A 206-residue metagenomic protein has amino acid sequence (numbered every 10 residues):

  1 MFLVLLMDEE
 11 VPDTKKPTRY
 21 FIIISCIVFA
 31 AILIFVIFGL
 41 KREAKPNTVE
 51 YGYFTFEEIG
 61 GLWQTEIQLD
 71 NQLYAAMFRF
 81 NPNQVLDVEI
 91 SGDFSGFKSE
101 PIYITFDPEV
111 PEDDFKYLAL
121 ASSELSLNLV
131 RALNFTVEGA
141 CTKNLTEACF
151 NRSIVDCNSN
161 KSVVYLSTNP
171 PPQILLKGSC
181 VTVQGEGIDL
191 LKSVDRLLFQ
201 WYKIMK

Functional and structural regions predicted by a protein language model:
M1-T18: N-terminal Lys/Arg-rich, disordered targeting/topogenic segments
L3, T55-E57, R79: Compositionally biased, low-structure terminal segments
R19, E50-G52, L73: Intrinsically disordered, low-complexity N-terminal regions enriched in serine/proline/glycine with scattered basic
Y20-G39: Hydrophobic membrane-insertion alpha-helices, especially the h-region of bacterial N-terminal signal peptides
E43-I59: Alpha-helical transmembrane signal-anchor/signal-peptide segments
I59-K206: Long, folded non-catalytic interaction modules
